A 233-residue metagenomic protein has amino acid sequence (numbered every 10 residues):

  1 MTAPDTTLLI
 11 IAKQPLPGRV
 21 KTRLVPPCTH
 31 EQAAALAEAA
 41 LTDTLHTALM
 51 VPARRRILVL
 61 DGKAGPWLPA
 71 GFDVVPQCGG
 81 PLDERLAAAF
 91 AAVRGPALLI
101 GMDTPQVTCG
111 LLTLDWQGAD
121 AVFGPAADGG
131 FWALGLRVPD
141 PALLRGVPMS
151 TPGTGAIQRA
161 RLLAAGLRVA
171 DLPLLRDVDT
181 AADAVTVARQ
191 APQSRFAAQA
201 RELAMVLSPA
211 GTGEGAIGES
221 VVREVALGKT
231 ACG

Functional and structural regions predicted by a protein language model:
M1-R23: N-terminal nucleotide-binding beta1-loop-alpha1 segment
I11-L16, D61-G62, A127-G129: Short glycine-enriched loops at secondary-structure junctions
A35-A53: A short, N-terminal amphipathic alpha-helix
R54-D73: Acidic donor-binding segment of Leloir-type glycosyltransferases
L68-L98, T151-T154: Short phosphate-binding loop-to-helix
V107-G129: Conserved donor-nucleotide/metal-binding helix-loop-beta segment in metal-dependent transferases, i.e., the alpha-helix
R137-L162: Short, glycine-/small-residue-rich phosphate/pyrophosphate-handling segment
A160-G233: Conserved alpha/beta core of the MobA/IspD/sugar-nucleotide pyrophosphorylase nucleotidyltransferase superfamily
